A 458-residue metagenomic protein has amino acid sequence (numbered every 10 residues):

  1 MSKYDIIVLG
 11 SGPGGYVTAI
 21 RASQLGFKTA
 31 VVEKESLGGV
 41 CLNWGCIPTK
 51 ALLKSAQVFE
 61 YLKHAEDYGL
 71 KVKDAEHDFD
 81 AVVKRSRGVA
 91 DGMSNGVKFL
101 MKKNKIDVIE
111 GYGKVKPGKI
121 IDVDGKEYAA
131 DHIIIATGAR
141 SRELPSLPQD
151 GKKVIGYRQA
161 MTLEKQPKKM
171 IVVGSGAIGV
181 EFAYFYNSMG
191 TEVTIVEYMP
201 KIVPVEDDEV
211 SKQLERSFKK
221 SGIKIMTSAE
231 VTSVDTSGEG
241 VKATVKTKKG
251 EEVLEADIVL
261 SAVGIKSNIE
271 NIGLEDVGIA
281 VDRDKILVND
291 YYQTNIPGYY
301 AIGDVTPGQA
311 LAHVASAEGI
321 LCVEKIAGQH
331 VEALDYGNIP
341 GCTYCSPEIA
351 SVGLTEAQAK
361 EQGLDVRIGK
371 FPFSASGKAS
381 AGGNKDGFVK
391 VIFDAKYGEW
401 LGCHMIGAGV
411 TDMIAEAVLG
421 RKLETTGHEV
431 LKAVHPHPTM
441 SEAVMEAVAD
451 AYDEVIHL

Functional and structural regions predicted by a protein language model:
M1-G12, Q166-G176: Beta1/beta-strand and adjacent pyrophosphate-binding region of the FAD-binding site in flavoprotein oxidoreductases
S2-Y4, I20-F27, V32-Q166, T194 (+7 more regions): Glycine-rich flavin
I7-E35, I47, A51-V58, A327-G328 (+1 more regions): Flexible, glycine-rich terminal cap/loop adjacent to redox cofactors in electron-transfer oxidoreductases
I7-L9, G113, Y128-G138, V173 (+3 more regions): Short hydrophobic core segments
G14, G38, I178: Hydrophobic/small residue at the entry helix of a nucleotide-binding pocket
A19, S23, A183, N187-S188: Gly/Ala-rich phosphate-binding loop of Rossmann-like dinucleotide-binding domains, activating on the conserved
E110, N289-Y291, D394-A395: Short, acidic, Ser/Thr-enriched surface-loop or helix-capping motifs
D150-Q166, V253-G328: FAD-site-proximal beta/loop scaffold in flavoenzymes
